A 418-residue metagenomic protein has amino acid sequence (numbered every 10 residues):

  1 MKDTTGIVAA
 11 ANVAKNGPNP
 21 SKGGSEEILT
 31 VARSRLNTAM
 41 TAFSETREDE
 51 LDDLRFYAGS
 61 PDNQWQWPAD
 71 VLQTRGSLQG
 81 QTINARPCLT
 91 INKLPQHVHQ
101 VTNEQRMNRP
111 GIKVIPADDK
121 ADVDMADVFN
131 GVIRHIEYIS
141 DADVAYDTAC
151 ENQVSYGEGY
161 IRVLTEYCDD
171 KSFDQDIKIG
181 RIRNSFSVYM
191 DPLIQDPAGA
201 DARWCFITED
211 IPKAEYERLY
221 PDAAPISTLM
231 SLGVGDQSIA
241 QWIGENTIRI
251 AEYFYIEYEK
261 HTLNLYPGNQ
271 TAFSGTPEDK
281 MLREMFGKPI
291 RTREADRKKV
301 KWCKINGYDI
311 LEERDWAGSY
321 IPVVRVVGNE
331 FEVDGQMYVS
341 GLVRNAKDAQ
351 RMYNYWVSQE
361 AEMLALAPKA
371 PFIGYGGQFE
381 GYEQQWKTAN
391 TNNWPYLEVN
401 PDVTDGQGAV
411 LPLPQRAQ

Functional and structural regions predicted by a protein language model:
M1-E312, W316, T388, Q415-Q418: Extended, helix-rich architectural segments
L265-Q418: Extended, charged amphipathic alpha-helical segments
